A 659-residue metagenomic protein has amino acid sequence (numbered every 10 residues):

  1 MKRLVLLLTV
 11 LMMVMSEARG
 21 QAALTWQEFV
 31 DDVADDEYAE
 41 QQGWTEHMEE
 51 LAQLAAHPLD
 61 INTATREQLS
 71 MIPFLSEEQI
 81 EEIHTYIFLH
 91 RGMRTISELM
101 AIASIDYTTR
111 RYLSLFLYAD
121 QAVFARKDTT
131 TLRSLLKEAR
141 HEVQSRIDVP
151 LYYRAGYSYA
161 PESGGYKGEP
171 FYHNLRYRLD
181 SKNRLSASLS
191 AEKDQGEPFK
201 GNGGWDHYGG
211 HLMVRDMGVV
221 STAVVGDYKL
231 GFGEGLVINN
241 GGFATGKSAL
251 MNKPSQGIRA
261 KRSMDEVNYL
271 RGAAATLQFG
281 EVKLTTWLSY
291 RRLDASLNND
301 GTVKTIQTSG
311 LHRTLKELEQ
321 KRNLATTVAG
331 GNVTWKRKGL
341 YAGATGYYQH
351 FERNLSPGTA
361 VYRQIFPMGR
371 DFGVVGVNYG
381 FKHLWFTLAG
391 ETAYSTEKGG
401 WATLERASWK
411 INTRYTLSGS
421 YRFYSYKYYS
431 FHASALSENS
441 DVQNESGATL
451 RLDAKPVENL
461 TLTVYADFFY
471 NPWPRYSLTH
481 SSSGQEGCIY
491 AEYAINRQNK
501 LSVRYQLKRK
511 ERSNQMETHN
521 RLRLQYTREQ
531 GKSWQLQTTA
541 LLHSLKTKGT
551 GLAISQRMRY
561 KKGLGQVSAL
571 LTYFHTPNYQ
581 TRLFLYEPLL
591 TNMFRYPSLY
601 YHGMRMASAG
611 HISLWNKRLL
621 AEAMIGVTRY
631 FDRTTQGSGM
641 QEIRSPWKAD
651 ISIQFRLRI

Functional and structural regions predicted by a protein language model:
L4-M13: Sec-dependent N-terminal signal peptides
M13, A18-L59, A122-E138: N-terminal, intrinsically disordered low-complexity tails/presequences enriched in Lys/Ser/Pro and small residues
L24-F29, S104-R111, D120-E142, G164 (+3 more regions): Outer-membrane beta-barrel biogenesis signature
W44-R94, L113-D120, E192-K193: Amphipathic, charged-and-aliphatic alpha-helical interface segments that function as noncatalytic docking
T131-E162, L179-L189, A223, T245 (+3 more regions): Transmembrane beta-strand segments of Gram-negative outer membrane beta-barrel proteins
Y166-P170, N268, L324-T359, R363-I659: Exposed, low-structure sequence patches enriched in small/polar residues
E192-H207, R259-E266, E319-R322, A393-S395 (+1 more regions): Outer-membrane beta-barrel proteins
G201-D294, T416-S430, Q566-Y579: Outer membrane beta-barrel
